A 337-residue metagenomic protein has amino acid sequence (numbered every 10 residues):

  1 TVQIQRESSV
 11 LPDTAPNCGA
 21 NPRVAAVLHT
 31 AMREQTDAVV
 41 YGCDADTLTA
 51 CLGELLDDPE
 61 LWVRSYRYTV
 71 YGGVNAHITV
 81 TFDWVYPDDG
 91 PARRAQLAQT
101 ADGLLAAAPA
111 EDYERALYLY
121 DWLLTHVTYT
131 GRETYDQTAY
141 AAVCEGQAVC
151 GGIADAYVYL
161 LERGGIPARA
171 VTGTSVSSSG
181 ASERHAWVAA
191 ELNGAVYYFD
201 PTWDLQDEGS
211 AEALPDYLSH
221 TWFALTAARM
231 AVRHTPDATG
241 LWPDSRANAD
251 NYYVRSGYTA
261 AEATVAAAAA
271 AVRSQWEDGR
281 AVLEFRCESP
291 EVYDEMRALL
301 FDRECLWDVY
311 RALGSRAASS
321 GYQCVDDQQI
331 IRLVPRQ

Functional and structural regions predicted by a protein language model:
T1-A110, A231-Q337: N-terminal accessory/pre-domain segments preceding catalytic cores
D44-T47, R115, V149, I153 (+1 more regions): Short amphipathic alpha-helical segments
G53, Y120-L124, V158: Generic solvent-exposed, charged/amphipathic alpha-helical segments that serve as macromolecular interface scaffolds
P87, T125-T130, A148-C150, S175-S179 (+3 more regions): Solvent-exposed loop/turn segments at secondary-structure junctions within structured extracellular/periplasmic domains
P87-A142: Secondary-structure boundary elements
A139-I153: A short, highly charged nucleic-acid-interacting micro-segment common to nuclease and nuclease-linked defense proteins
G152-A228: Hydrophobic/aromatic-rich core segments of domains that either
